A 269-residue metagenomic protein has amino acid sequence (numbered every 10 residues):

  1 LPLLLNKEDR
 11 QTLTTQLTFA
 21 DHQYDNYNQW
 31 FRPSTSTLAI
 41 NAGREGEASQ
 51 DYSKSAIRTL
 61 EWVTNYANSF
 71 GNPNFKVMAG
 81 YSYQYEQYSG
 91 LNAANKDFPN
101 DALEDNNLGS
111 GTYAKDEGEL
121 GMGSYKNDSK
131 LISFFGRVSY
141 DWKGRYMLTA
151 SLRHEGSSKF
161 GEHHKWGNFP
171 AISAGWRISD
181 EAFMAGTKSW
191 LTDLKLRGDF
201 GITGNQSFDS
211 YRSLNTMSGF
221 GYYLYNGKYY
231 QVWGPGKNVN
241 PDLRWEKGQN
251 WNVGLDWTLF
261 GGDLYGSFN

Functional and structural regions predicted by a protein language model:
L1-R32, A42-N269: Extracellular/periplasmic, surface-exposed regions of secreted and cell-surface proteins
